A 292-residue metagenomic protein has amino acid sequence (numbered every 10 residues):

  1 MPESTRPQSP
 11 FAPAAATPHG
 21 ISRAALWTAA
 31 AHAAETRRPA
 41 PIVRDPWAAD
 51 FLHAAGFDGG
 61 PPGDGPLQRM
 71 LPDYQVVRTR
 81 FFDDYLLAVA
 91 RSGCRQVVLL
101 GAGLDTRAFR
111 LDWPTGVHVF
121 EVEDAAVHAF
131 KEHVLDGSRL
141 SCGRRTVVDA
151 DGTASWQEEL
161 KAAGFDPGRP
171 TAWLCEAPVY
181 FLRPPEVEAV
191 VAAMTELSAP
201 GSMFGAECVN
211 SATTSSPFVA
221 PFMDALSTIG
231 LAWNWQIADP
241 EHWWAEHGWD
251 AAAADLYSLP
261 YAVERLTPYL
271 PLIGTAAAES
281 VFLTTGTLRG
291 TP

Functional and structural regions predicted by a protein language model:
M1-V98, A102-A150, E158, P167: Rossmann-like AdoMet
C142-V147, T153-E158, F181-A199: A short, conserved alpha-helix within the catalytic core of class I
F165-E186: A short SAM/SAH-binding and catalytic strip from SAM-dependent methyltransferases
A172-C175, V190-A212: Conserved beta-strand signature within the Rossmann-like core of class I S-adenosyl-L-methionine
S215-L231: Short, glycine-/aromatic-enriched active-site segment of Class I SAM-dependent methyltransferases
A232-Y257: Short alpha-helix
P260-P292: Core SAM-dependent methyltransferase catalytic element
